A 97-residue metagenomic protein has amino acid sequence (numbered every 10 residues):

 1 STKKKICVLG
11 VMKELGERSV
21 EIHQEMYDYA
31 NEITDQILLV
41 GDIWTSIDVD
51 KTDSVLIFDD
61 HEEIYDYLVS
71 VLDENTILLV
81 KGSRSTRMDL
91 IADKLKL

Functional and structural regions predicted by a protein language model:
S1-L97: ATP-dependent carboxylate-amine ligase
